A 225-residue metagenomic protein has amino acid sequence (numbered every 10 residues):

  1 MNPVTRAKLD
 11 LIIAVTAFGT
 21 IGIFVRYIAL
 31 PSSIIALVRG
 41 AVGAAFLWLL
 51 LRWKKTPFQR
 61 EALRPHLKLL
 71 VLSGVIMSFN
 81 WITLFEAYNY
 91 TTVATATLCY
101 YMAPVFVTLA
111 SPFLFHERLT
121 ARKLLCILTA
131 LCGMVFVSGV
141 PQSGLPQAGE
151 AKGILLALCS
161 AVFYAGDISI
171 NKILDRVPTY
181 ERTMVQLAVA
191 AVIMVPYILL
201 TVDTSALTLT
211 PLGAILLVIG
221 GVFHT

Functional and structural regions predicted by a protein language model:
M1-A45, V75, T83, P146-I173 (+1 more regions): Glycine-/small-residue-enriched transmembrane alpha-helix faces in small-molecule transporters and effluxers
K8, P65-V71, L119-L131, G153-I154 (+1 more regions): Cytoplasmic-side transmembrane-helix entry/capping segments in multi-pass membrane proteins
G19, A41, W48, G74 (+7 more regions): Hydrophobic/small/kink-forming positions within alpha-helical transmembrane segments of polytopic membrane proteins
I23, A44-L63, C132-A148, V189-G213: Membrane-interface helix-cap regions at the ends of transmembrane helices in multi-pass membrane proteins
I34-L37, A41-A45, F85-R118, S160: Specific alpha-helical transmembrane segments that line the substrate/conduction pathway and gating interfaces
L47, L51, V71, L119-P141 (+3 more regions): Hydrophobic transmembrane alpha-helices of multi-pass small-molecule transport proteins
K55-T95, Y100, F136, G221-T225: Specific transmembrane alpha-helical segments of multi-pass solute transporters/efflux pumps, especially DMT/EamA
T97-Y100, H116-F136, Q147-I154, L207 (+1 more regions): Loop-to-transmembrane alpha-helix entry segments
